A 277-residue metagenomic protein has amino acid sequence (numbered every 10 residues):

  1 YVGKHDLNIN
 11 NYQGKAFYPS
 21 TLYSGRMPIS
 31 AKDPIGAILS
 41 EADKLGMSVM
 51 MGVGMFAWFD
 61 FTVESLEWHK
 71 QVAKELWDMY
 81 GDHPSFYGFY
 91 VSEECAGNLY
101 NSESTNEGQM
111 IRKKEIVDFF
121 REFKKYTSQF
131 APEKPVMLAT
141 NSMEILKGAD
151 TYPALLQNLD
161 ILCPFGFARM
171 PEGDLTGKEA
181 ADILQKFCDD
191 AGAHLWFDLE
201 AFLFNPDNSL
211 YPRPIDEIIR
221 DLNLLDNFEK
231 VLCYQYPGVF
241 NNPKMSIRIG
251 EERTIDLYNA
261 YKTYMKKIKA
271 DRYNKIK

Functional and structural regions predicted by a protein language model:
Y1-A57, G108-M137, G177-E179, I183-Q185: Aromatic-lined substrate-binding rim segments of carbohydrate-active enzymes
Y1-N10, L155-L162, L224-L232: Catalytic domains of carbohydrate-active enzymes, especially glycoside hydrolases
Y1-N10, Y23-D33, A57-W68, A96-Y100 (+4 more regions): Acidic-and-aromatic substrate-binding clefts and catalytic sites of carbohydrate-active enzymes
P28-L45, T62-G88, Y126, T151-L155 (+1 more regions): An active-site-proximal structural segment forming one wall of the substrate-binding cleft that immediately precedes
M47-W68, G88-E94, V117-A149, P164 (+2 more regions): Aromatic-lined carbohydrate-recognition surfaces of secreted/lumenal glycan-active proteins
G54-D60, V72-I111, L232: Active-site groove signature of glycoside hydrolases
L76, E94, N98-E115, K134-M143 (+2 more regions): Substrate-binding/catalytic cleft of secreted carbohydrate-active enzymes, primarily glycoside hydrolases
Y87, M170-E172, D190-I276: Substrate-binding cleft of secreted/luminal carbohydrate-active enzymes
